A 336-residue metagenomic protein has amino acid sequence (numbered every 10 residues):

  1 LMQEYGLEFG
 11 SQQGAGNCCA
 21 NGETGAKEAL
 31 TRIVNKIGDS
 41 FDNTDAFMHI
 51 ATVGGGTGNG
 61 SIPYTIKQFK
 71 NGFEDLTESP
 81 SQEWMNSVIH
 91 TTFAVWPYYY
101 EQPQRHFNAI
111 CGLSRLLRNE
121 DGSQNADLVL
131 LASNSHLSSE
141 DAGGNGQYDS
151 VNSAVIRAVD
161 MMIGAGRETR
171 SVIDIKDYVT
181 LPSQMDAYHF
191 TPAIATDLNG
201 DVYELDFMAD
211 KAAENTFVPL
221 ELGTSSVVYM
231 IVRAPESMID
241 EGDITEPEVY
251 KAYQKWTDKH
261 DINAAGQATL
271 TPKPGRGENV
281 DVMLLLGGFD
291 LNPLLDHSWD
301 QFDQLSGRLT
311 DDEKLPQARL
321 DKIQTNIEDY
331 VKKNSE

Functional and structural regions predicted by a protein language model:
L1-E336: Tubulin/FtsZ superfamily GTPase core signature
